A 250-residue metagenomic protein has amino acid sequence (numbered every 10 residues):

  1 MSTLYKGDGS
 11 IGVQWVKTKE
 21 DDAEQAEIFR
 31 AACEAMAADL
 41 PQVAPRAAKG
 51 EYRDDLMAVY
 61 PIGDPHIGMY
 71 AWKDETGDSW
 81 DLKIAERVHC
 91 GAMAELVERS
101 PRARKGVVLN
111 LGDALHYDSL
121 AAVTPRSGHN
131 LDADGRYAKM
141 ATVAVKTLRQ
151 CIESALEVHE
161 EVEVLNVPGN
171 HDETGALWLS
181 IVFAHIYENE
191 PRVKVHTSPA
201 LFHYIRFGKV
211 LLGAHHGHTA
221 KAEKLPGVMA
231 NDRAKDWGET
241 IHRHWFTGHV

Functional and structural regions predicted by a protein language model:
M1-V250: Extended recognition/assembly regions associated with phosphoester-bond processing machinery
